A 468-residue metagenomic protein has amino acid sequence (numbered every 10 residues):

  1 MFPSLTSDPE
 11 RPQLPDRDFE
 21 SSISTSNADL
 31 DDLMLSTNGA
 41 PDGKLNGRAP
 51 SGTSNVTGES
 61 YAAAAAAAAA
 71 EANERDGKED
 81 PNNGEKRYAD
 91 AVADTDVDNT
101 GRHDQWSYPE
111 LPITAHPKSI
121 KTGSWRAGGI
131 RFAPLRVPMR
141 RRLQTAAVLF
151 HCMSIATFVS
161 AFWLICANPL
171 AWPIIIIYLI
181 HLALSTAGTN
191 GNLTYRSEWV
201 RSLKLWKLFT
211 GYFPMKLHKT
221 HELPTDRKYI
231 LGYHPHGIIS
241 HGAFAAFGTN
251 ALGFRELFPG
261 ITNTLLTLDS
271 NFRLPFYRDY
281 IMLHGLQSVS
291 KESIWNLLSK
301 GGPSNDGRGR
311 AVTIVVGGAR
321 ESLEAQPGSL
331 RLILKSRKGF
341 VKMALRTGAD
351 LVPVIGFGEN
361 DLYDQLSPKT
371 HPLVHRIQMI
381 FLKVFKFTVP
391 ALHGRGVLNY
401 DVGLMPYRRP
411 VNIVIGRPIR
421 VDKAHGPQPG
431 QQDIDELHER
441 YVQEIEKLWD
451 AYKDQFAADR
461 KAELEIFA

Functional and structural regions predicted by a protein language model:
M1-K118: Cytosol/nucleoplasm-facing, intrinsically disordered, low-complexity tails of endomembrane-system membrane proteins
F2-T6, D29, R201-K204, L208-I415 (+2 more regions): Soluble catalytic domains of membrane acyltransferases
N46, N73-E292: Membrane-anchoring hydrophobic helices of lipid-metabolizing enzymes
I281, Y407, E446, D450 (+1 more regions): Catalytic cores of transferase enzymes with a strong primary signal for eukaryotic protein kinases
G307-A311, G318-E321, H438, V442 (+2 more regions): Structured cytosolic regulatory/catalytic domains appended to multi-pass membrane proteins
V411-V414, K423-H425, D433-W449: Pol beta-like nucleotidyltransferase catalytic core
P429-Q432, D459-K461: Charged, glycine-interspersed solvent-exposed loop segments at helix/strand-loop junctions that cap or gate access
D454-A468: C-terminal helix/juxtamembrane-tail motif
